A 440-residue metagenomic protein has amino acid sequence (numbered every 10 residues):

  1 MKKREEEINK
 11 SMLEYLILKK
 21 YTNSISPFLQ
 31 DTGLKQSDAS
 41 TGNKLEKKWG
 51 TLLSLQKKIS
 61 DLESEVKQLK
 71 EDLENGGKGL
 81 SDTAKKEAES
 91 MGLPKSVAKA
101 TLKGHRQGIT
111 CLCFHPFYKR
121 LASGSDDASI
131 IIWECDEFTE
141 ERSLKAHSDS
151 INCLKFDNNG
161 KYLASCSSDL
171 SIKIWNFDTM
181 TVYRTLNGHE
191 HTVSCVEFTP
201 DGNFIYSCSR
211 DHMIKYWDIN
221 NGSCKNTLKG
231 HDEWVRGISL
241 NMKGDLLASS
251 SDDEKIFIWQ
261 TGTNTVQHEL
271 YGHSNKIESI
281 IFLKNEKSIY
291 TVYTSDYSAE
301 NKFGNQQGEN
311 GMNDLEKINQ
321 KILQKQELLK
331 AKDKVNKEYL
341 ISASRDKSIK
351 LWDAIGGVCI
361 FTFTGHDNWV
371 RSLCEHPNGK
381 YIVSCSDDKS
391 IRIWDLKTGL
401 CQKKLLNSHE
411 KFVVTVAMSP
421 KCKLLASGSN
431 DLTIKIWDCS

Functional and structural regions predicted by a protein language model:
M1-A100: Eukaryotic adaptor/scaffold assembly regions
L102-I109, K145-I151, N187-V193, K229-V235 (+3 more regions): WD40/WD-repeat beta-propeller blade N-cap
L112, I130-W133, L154, I172-W175 (+11 more regions): WD40-repeat beta-propellers
C113-Y118, K155-G160, E197-N203, S239-D245 (+7 more regions): Loop/turn segments within WD40 beta-propeller blades
G124-D127, S165-D169, S207-D211, K243 (+4 more regions): Conserved strand-to-loop turn within each blade of WD40 beta-propeller repeats
S129-I131, Y162, S171-K173, E190 (+9 more regions): A conserved positional marker within WD40/Gbeta-like beta-propeller blades
C135-E137, F177-M180, I219-G222, T261-T263 (+3 more regions): Short loop/turn segments that connect beta-strands within beta-propeller blades
